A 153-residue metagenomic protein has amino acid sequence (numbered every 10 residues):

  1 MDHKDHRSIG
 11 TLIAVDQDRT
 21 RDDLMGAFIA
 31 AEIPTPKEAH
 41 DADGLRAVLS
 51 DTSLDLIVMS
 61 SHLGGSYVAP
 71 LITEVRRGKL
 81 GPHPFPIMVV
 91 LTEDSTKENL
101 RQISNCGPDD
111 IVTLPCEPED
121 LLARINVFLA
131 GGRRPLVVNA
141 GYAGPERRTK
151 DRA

Functional and structural regions predicted by a protein language model:
L12, M59, G81-K97: A short, hydrophobic beta-strand element within the central beta-sheet of small alpha/beta folds
D16-A42: Two-component/phosphorelay signaling modules centered on CheY-like receiver
G26, P70, D94-D110, R148: Alpha4 helix (beta4-alpha4-beta5 surface) of REC/receiver domains from two-component response regulators
E38-L56, S60: Acidic, metal-coordinating helix/loop segments flanking the phosphotransfer/catalytic sites of two-component signaling
D55-P84: Conserved phosphotransfer microenvironments
L56, D109-V112: Conserved phosphoryl-transfer motifs of two-component systems
C116-I125, L129, R133, V137-V138: C-terminal output helix
A130-A153: CheY-like receiver
